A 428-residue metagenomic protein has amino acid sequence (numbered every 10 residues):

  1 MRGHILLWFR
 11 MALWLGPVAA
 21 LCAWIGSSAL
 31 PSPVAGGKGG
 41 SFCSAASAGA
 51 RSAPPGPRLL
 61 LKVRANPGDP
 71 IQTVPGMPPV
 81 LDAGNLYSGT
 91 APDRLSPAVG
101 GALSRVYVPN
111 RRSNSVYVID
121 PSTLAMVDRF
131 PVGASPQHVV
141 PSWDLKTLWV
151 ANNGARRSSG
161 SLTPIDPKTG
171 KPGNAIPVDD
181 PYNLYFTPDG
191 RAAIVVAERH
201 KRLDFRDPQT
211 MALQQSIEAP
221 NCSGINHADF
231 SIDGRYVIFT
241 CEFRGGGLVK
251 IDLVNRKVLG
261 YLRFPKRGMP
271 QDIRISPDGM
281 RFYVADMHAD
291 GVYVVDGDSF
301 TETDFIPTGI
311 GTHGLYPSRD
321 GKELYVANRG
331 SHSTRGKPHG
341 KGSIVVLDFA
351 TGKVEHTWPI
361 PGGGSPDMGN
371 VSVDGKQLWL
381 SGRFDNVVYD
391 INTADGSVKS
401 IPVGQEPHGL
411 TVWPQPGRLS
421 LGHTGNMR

Functional and structural regions predicted by a protein language model:
G3-A29: Sec-dependent N-terminal signal peptides
V18, W24-R428: Predominantly soluble domains enriched in secretory-pathway, periplasmic, or organellar proteins
